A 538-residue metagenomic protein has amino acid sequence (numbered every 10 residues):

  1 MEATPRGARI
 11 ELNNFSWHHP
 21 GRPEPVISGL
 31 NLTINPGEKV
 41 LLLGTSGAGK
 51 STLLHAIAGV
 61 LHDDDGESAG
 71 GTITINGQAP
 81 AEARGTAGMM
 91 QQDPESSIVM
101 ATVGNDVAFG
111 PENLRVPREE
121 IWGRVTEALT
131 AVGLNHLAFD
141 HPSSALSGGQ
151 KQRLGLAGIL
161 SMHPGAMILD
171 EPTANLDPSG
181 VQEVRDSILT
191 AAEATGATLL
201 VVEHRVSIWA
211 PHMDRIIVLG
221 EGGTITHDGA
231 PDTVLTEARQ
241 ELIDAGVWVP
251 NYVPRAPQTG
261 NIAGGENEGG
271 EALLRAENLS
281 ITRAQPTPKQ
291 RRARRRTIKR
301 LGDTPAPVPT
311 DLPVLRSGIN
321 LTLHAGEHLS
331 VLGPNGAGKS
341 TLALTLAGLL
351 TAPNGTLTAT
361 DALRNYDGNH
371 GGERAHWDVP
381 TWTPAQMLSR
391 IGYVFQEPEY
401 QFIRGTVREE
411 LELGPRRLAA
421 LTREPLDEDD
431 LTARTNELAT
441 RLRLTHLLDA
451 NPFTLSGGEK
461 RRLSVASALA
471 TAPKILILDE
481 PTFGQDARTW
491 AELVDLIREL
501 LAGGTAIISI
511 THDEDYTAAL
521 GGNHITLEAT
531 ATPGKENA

Functional and structural regions predicted by a protein language model:
A58, A347: Helix-to-loop junction immediately C-terminal to a conserved catalytic motif
T72-A83, T356-Q386: ABC ATPase NBD Q-loop/coupling interface
E120-L137, L279, L426-L447: Conserved ABC ATPase "signature" region
P142-L146, Q150, N451-L455, E459: Conserved ABC ATPase signature
L156, V465: Hydrophobic anchor residue at the start of the ABC signature
I159-L160, A468-L469: ABC ATPase C-loop
M167-E171, L476-E480: Catalytic Walker B motif of ABC-type/P-loop ATPase nucleotide-binding domains
G223-G246, A518, L527-A538: Conserved beta-strand-loop-alpha-helix hinge in the C-terminal portion of ABC ATPase nucleotide-binding domains
